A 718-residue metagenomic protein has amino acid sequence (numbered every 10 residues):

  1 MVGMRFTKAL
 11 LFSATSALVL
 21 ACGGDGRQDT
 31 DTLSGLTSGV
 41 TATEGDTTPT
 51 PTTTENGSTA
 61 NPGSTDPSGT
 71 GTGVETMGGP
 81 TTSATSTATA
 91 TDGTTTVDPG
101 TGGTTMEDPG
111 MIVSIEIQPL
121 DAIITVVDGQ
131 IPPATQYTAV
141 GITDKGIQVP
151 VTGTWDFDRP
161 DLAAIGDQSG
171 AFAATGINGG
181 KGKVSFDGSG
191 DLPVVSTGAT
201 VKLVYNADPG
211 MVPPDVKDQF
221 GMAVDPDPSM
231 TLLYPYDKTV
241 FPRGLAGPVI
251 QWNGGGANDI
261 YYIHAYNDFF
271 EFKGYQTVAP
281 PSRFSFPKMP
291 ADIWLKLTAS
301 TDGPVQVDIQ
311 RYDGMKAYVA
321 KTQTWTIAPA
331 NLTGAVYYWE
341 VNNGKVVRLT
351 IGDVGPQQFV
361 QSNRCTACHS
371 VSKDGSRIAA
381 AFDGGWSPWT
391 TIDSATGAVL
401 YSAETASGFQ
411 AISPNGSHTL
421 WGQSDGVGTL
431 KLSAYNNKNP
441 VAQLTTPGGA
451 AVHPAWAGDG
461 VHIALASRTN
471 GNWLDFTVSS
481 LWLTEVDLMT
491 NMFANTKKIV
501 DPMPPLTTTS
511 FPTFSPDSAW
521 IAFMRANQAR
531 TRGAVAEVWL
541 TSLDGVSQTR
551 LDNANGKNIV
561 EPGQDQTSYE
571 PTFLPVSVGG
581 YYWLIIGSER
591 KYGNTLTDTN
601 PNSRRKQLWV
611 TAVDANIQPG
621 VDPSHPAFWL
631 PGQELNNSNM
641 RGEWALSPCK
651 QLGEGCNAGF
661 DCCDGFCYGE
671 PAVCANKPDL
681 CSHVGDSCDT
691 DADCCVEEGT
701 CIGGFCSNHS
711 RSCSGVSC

Functional and structural regions predicted by a protein language model:
M1-L20: Sec-dependent bacterial lipoprotein signal peptides
L20-E116, D121, D161-G170, A174 (+1 more regions): Ser/Thr-rich, Pro/Gly/Ala-heavy low-complexity intrinsically disordered linkers and tails of secreted extracellular
E107-P209, P214, N258-I260, F286 (+2 more regions): Extracytoplasmic soluble-region selector
I123-V127, N470-G471, Q651-C656, G685-D689: Short, recurring structural edge motifs at helix starts
A163, C674-A675, S682: Short loop/beta submotifs within extracellular cysteine-rich repeat domains
L203-A658, C663-D664, V673-K677, S707-C718: Sequence signature of WD/YWTD-type beta-propeller architectures
E654-D664, D686-E698: Disulfide-braced loops of extracellular cysteine-rich modules
F666-G669, E697-G703: Iron-sulfur cluster-binding cysteine motifs and their immediate structural context in ferredoxin-like electron-transfer
